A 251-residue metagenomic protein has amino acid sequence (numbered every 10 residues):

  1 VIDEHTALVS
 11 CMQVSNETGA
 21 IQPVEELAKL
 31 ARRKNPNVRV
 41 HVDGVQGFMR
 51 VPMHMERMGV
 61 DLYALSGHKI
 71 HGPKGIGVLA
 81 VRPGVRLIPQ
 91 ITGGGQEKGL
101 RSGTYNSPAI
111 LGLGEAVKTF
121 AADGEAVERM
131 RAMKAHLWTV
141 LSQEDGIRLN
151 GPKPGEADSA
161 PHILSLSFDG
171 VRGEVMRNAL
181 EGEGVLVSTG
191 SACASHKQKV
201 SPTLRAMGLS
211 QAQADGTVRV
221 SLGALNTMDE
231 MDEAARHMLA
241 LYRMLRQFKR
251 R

Functional and structural regions predicted by a protein language model:
V1-R251: Pyridoxal 5′-phosphate
